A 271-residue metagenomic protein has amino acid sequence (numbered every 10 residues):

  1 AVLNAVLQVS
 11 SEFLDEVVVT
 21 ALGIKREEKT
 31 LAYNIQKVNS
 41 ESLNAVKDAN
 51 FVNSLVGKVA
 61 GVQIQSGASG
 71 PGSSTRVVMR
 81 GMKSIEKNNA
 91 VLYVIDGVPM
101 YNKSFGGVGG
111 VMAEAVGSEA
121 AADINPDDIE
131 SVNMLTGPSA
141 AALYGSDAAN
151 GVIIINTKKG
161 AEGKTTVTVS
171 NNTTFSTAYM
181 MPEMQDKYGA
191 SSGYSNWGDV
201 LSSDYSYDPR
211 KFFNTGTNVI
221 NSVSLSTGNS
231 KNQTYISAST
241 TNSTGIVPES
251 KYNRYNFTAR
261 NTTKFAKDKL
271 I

Functional and structural regions predicted by a protein language model:
A1-I271: Short, small/polar-rich motifs associated with maturation and membrane association, primarily at protein termini
